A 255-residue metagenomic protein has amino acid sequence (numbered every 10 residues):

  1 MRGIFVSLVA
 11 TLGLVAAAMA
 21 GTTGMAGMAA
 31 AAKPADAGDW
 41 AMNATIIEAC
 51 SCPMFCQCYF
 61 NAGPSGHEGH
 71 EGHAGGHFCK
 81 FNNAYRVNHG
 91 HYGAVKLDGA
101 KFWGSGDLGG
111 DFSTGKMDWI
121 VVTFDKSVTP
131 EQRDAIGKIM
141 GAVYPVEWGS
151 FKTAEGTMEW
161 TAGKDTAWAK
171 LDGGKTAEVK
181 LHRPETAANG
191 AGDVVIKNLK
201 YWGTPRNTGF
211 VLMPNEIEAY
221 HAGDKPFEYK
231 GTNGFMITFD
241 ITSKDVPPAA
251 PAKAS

Functional and structural regions predicted by a protein language model:
M1-I4: Positively charged n-region of N-terminal signal peptides that target proteins for export
S7-G24: Bacterial N-terminal signal peptides
M19-D39: Cleaved targeting-peptide boundary
A37-S255: Beta-strand-enriched cores of mature, soluble protein domains
